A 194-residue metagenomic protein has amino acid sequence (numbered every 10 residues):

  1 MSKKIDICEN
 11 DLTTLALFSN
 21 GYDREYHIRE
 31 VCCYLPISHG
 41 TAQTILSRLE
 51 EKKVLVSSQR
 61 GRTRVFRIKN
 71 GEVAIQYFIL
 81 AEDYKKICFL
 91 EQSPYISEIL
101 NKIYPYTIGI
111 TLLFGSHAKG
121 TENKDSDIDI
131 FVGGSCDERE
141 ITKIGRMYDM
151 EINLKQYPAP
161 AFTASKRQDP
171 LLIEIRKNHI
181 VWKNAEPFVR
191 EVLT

Functional and structural regions predicted by a protein language model:
M1-T107, A118-K124, G133-T194: Catalytic core of pol beta-like nucleotidyltransferases
F114-S116: Glycine-rich beta-strand-to-loop/alpha-helix junction loops that act as flexible
D127: A short beta-loop-beta micro-motif enriched in histidine and acidic residues
